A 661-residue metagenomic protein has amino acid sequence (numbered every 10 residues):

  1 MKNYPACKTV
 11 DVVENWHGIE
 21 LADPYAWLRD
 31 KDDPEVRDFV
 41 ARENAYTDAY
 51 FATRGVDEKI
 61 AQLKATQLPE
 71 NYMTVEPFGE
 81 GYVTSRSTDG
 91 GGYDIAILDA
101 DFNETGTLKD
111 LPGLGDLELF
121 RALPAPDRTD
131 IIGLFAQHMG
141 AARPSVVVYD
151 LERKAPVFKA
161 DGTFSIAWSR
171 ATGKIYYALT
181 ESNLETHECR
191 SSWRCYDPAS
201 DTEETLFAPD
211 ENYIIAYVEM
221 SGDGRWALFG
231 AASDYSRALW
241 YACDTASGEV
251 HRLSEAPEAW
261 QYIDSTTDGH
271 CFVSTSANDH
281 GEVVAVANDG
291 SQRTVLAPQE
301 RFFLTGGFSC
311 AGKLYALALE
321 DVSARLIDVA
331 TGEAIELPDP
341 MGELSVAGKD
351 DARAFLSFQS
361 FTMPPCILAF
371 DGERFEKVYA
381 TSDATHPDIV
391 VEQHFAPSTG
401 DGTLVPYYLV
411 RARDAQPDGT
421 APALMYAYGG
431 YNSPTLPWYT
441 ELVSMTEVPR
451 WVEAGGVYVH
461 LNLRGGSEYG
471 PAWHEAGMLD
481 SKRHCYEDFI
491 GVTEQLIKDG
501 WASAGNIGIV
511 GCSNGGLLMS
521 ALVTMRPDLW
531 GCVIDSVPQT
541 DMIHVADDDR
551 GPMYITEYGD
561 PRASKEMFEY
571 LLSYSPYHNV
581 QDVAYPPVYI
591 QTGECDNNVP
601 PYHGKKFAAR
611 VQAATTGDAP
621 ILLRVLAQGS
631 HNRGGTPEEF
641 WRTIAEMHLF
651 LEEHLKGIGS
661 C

Functional and structural regions predicted by a protein language model:
C7, E343-C661: Serine-hydrolase catalytic core recognition
P34-L123, L134-F135, I215-A232, S236-A242 (+4 more regions): Non-catalytic accessory segments flanking enzyme active sites
E80, T129-D130, A171-G173, D223-R225 (+3 more regions): Short coil/turn segments that connect the beta-strands within blades of beta-propeller domains
T88-G92, H138-P144, L184-R190, S233-R237 (+3 more regions): Short, solvent-exposed loop/turn segments at conserved positions within beta-propeller repeat blades
D99-N103, D150-R153, D197-D201, D244-G248 (+3 more regions): Short loop/turn segments that connect beta-strands within beta-propeller blades
T105-L123, I132-A136, G140-R170, Y176-N183 (+1 more regions): Asp-box/WD-like beta-propeller blade repeats and closely related beta-sheet repeat scaffolds
G173-L239: Solenoidal tandem-repeat scaffolds enriched in leucines and small polar residues
I214-G281, V286-N288, P298-Q299, I590-G617: Long hydrophobic segments that form regular secondary structure
